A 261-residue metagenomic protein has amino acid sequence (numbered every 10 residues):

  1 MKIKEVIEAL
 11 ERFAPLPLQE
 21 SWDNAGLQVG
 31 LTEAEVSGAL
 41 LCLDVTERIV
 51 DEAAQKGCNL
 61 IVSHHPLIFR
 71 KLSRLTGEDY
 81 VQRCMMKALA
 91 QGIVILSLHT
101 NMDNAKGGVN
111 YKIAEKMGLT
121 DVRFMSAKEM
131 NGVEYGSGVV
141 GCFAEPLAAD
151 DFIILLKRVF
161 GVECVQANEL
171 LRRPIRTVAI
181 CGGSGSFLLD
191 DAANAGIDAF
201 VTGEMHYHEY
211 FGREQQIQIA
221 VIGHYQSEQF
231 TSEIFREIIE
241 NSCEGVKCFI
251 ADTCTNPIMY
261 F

Functional and structural regions predicted by a protein language model:
M1-F261: Hydrophobic structural segments
